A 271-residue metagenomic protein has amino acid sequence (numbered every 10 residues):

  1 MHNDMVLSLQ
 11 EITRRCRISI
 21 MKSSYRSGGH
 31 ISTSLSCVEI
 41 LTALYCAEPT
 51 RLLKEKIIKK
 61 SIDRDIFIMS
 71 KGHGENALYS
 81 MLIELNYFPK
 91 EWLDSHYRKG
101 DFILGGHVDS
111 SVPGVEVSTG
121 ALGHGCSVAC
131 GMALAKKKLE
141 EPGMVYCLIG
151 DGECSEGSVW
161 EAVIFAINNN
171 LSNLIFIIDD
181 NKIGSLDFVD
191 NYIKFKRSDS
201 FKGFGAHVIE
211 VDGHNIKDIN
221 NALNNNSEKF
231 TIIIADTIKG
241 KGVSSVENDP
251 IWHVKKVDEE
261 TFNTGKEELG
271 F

Functional and structural regions predicted by a protein language model:
I12-G28, D179-N181: N-terminal capping segment at the start of a domain
K22, T33-N168, I193: Cofactor-binding active-site loop characterized by glycine-rich and histidine/acidic residues
D65-F67, G143-C147, L174, E228-T237: Generic beta-sheet signal
H73-G74, L78, N181-K182, N215 (+1 more regions): Glycine-rich beta-alpha junction loops
E141, D190-A222, G265: Conserved thiamine diphosphate
E156-N181, F230-A235: A short alpha/beta connector and helix-capping loop motif
N168-F195, F204: A short, conserved beta-to-alpha structural element at the edge of catalytic cores that scaffolds binding
I216-F271: Glycine/aspartate-rich loop-and-adjacent alpha/beta segment that forms the canonical ThDP
